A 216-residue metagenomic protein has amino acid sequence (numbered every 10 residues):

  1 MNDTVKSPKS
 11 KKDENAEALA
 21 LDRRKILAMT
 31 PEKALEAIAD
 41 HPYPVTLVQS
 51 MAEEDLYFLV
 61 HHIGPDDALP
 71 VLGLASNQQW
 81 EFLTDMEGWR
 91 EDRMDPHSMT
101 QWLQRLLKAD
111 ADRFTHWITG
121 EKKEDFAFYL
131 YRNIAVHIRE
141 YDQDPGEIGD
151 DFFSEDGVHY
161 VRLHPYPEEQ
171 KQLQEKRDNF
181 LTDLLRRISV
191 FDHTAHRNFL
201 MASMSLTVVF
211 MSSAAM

Functional and structural regions predicted by a protein language model:
M1-L74, Q78-M216: General marker for long, soluble alpha-helical cores
